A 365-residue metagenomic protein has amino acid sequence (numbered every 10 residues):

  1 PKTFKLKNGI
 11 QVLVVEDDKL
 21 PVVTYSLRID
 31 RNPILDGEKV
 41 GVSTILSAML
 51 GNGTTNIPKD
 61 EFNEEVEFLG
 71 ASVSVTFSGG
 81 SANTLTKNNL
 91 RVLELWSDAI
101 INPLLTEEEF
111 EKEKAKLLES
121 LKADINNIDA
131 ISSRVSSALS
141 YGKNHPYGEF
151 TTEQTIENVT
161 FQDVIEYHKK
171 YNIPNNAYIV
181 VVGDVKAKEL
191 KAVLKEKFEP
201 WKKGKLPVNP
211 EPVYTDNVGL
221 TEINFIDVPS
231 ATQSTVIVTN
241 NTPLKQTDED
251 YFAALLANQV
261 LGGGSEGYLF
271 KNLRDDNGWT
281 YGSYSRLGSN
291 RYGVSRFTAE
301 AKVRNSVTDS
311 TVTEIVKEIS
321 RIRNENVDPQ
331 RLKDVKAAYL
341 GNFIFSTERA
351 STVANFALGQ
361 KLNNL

Functional and structural regions predicted by a protein language model:
P1-G37, N52-L90, E111, A123-N176 (+5 more regions): Non-catalytic beta-strand/loop surface segments
V92-E94, E189-A192, V312: Charge-rich, low-aromatic oligomerization/scaffolding segments with amphipathic character
A99-E107, E196-K205, N277, K317-V327: A common structural junction motif
D184: Carbohydrate-associated surface elements
A253, A257, T311-E314: Short amphipathic alpha-helical coupling segments at ligand-binding clamshell hinges and other catalytic/signaling
S310, R323, K333, L340 (+3 more regions): C-terminal soluble interaction/assembly domains
